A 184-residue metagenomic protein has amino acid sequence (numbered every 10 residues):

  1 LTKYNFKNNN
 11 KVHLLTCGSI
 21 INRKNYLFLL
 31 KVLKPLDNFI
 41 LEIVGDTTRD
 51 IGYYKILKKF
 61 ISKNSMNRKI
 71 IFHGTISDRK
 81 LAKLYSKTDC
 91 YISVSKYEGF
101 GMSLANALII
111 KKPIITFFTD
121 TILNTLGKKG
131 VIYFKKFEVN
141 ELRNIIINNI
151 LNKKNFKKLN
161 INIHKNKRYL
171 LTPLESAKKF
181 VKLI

Functional and structural regions predicted by a protein language model:
K7-K24, L30-L33, E42: Conserved donor-binding/catalytic core segment of Leloir-type glycosyltransferases
Y54-R79: Nucleotide-activated donor-binding/catalytic signature segment of Leloir-type glycosyltransferases, i.e., the conserved
I76, K83-T88: Short alpha-helical donor nucleotide-sugar binding micro-motif in glycosyltransferases
Y91-I92: A short hydrophobic beta-strand element within the catalytic core of glycosyltransferases that build diverse glycans
K96: Aromatic "clamp/platform" in nucleotide-sugar-dependent glycosyltransferases that forms part of the donor/acceptor
I109, P113-T116: Short hydrophobic beta-strand element within catalytic cores of glycosyltransferases and related nucleotide-activated
V131-N140, N148-K154: Conserved acidic donor-binding segment of nucleotide-sugar-dependent glycosyltransferases
K154-I184: A charged, aromatic-enriched C-terminal amphipathic alpha-helix characteristic of glycosyltransferases across folds
